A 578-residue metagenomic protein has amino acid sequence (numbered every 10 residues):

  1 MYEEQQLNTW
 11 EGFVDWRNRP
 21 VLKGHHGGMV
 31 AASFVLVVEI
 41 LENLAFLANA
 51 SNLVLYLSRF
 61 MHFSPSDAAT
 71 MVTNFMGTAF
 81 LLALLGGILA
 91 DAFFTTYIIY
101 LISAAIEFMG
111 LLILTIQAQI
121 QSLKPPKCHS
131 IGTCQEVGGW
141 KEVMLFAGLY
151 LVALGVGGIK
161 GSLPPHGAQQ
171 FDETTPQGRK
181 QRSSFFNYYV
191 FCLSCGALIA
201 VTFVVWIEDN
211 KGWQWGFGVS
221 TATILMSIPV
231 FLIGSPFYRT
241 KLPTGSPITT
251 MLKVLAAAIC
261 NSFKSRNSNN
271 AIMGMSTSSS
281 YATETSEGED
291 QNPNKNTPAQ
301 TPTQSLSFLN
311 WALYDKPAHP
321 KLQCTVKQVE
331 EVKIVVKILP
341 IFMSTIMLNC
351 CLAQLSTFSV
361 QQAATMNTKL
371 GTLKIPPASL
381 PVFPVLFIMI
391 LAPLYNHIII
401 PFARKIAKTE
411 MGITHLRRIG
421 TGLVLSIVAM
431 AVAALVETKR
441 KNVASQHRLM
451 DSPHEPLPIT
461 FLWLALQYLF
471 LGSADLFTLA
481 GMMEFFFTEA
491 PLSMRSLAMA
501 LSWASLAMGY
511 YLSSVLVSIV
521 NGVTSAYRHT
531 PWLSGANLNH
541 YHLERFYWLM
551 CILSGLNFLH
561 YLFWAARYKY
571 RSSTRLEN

Functional and structural regions predicted by a protein language model:
M1-C128, C134-N578: Hydrophobic transmembrane alpha-helices of multi-pass solute transporters/permeases
